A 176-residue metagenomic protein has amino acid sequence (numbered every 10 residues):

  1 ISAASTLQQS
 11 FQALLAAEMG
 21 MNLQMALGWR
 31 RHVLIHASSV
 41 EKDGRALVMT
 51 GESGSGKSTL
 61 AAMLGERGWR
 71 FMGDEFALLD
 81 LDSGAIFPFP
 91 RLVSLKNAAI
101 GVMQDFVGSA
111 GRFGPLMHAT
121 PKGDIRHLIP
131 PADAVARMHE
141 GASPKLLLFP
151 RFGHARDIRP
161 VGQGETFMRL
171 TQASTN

Functional and structural regions predicted by a protein language model:
I1-Q24: Charged, amphipathic alpha-helical linker segments immediately N-terminal to NTP-binding catalytic cores
T6-L7, L27-R30, A155-P160: Short, functional N-terminal and low-complexity linear motifs
A13, G20, V33-L34, L116-T120: N-proximal short alpha-helices
G20-Q24, G28-W29, E66: Short, intrinsically disordered, mixed-charge
M25-K42: Pre-Walker A adenine-sensing motif
S38-E52, E66-N176: Glycine-rich, often acidic-flanked micro-motifs that create phosphate/phosphodiester-binding or positioning elements
S55-G56: Conserved glycine(s) of the Walker
L60-A61: Post-Walker A alpha-helix
